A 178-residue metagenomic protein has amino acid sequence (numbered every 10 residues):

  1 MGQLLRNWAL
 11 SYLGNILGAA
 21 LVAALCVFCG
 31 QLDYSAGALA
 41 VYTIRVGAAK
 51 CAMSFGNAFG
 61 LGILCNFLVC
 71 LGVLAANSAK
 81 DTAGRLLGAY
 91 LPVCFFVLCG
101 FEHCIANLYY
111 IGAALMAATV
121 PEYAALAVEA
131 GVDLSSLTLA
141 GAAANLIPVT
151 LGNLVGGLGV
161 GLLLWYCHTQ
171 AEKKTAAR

Functional and structural regions predicted by a protein language model:
M1-R178: Alpha-helical transmembrane segments and their helix-helix packing motifs
